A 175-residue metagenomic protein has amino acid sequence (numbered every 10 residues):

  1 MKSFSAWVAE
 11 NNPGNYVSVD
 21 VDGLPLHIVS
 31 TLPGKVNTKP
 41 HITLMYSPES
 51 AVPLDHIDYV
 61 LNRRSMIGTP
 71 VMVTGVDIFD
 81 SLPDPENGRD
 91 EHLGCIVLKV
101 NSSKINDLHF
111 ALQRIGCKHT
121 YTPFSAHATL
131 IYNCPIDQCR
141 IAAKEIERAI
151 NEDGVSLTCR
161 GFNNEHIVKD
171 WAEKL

Functional and structural regions predicted by a protein language model:
K2-L175: Histidine-dependent nucleotide/RNA phosphoesterase domain, centered on the 2H-phosphoesterase fold with its duplicated
